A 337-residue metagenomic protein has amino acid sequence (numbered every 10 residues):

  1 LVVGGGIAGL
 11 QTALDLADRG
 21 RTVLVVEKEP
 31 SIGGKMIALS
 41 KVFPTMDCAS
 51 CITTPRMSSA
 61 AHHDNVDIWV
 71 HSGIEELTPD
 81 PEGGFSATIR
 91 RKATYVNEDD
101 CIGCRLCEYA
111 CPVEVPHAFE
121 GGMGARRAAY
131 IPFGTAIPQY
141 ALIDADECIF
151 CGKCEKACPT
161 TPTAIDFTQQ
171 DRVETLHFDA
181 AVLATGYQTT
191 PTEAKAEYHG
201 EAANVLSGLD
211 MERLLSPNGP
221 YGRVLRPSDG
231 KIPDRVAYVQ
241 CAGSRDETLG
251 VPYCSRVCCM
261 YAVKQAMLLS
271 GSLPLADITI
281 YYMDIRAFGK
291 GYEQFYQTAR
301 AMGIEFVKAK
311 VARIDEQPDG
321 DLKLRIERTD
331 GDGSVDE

Functional and structural regions predicted by a protein language model:
L1-I32, K92-T175, T185-G289: Rossmann-like dinucleotide/flavin-binding elements
G6, S72-G73, D144, K310-R313 (+1 more regions): Conserved acidic residues
P30-I52, K290-Q294: Conserved N-terminal glycine-rich FAD pyrophosphate-binding loop of Rossmann-like flavoproteins
L39-F43, A196-E201, Y253-C254, Q294-Q297: Short secondary-structure boundary/capping segments
C51-G124: A broadly conserved sequence feature marking short terminus-proximal activation segments in nucleic acid-centric
A60-I74, T161-Q169, L176, R300-A312: A conserved beta-strand/loop element that lines the FAD pocket in flavoprotein oxidoreductases
D80-Y95, K153-T175, A181, E316-E337: Conserved beta-strand-loop-beta-strand element in the redox core of flavoprotein oxidoreductases
L176, A181-A184, T192, D277 (+2 more regions): Flavin (primarily FAD) cofactor-binding/catalytic cores of flavoenzymes
